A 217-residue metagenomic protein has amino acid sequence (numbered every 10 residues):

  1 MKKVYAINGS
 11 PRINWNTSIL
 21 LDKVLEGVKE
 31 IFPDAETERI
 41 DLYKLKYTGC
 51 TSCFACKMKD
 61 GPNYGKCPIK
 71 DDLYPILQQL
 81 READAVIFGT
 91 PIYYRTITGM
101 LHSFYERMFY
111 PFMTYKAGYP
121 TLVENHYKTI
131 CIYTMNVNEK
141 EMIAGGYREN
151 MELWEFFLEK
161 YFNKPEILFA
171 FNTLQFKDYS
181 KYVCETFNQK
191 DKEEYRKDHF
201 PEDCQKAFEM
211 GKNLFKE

Functional and structural regions predicted by a protein language model:
M1-A117, T186-E217: N-terminal beta1-alpha1-beta2 submodule of the flavodoxin-like/Rossmannoid cofactor-binding fold
G9, L42, I132-T134, A170: Cofactor-binding loop segments of dinucleotide-utilizing enzymes, especially the Rossmann-like FAD- and NAD(P)+-binding
G49-C53, M142-A144, K177-Y182: Short aromatic-enriched loop/helix-cap "lid" or pocket-rim segments at secondary-structure transitions that line
Y93-R95, V137-N138, L174: Short, catalytically relevant binding-site loops at active-site mouths
M100, M113-I167: Short, glycine-/small-residue-rich phosphate/pyrophosphate-handling segment
Y161, S180-Q189: The feature marks non-catalytic terminal segments
E166-K177: Beta-strand-loop-alpha "switch" segments that mediate conformational coupling across diverse proteins
A170, S180, H199-E202: C-terminal beta-strand edge segments of enzyme domains
